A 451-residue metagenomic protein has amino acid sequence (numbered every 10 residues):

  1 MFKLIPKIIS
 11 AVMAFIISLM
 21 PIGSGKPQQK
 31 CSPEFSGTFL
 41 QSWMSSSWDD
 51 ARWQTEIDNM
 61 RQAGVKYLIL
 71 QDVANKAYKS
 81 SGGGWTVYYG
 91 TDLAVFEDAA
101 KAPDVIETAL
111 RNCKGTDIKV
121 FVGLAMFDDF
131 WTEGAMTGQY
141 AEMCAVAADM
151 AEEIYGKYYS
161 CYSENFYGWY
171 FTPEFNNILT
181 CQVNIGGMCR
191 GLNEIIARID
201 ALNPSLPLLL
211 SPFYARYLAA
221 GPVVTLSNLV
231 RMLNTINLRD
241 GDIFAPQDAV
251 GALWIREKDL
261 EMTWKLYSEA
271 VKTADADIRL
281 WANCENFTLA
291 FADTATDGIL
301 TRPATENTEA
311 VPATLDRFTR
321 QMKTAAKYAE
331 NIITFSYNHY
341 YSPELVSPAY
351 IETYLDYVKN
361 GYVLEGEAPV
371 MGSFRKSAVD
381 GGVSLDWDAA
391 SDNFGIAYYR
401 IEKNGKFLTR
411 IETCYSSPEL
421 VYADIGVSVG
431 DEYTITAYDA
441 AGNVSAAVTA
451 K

Functional and structural regions predicted by a protein language model:
W53-Q62, L68-D128, I185-L209, D259-M262 (+1 more regions): Aromatic-lined substrate-binding rim segments of carbohydrate-active enzymes
K101-G115, T137-G168, M232-N237, A325: An active-site-proximal structural segment forming one wall of the substrate-binding cleft that immediately precedes
F121-W131, Y170-P173, I195-L226, I243-A249 (+1 more regions): Aromatic-lined carbohydrate-recognition surfaces of secreted/lumenal glycan-active proteins
A125-D128, A151-N184: Active-site groove signature of glycoside hydrolases
G241-R256, T273-V363: Substrate-binding cleft of secreted/luminal carbohydrate-active enzymes
N360-F394, G442-K451: Pro/Thr/Ser/Gly-rich low-complexity, intrinsically disordered linker/stalk tracts
Y398-S428: Recognizes extended acidic, P/S/T-rich segments that occur within or adjacent to Ig-like beta-sandwich modules
D424-N443: Beta-strand-rich modules
